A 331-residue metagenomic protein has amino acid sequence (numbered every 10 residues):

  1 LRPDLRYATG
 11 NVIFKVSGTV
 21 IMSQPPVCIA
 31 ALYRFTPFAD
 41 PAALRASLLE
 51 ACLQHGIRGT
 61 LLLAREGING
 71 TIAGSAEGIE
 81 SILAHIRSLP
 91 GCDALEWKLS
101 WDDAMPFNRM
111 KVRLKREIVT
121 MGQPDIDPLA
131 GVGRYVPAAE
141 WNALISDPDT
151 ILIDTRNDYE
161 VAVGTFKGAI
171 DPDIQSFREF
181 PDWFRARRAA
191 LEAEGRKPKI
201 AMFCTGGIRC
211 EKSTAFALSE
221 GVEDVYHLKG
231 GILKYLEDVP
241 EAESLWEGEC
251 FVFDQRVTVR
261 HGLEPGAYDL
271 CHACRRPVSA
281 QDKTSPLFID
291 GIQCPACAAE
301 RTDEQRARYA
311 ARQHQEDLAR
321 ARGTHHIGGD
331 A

Functional and structural regions predicted by a protein language model:
L1-I21: N-terminal amphipathic/basic-hydrophobic helices that include classical n-h-c signal peptides and signal-anchor
V20-S23, N142-A143: Short boundary motifs at domain starts and secondary-structure transition points
S23-V132, R156-A201, I208-A331: Rhodanese-like catalytic fold shared by cysteine-dependent sulfurtransferases and DSP/PTP-type phosphatases
G131-D147: Internal catalytic-core helix/loop-beta-alpha segment that presents or stabilizes conserved functional determinants
S146-P148, R196-K197: Short, well-ordered loop/turn elements at secondary-structure boundaries
I151-T155: Short hydrophobic beta-strand that contains or immediately precedes a catalytic carboxylate
